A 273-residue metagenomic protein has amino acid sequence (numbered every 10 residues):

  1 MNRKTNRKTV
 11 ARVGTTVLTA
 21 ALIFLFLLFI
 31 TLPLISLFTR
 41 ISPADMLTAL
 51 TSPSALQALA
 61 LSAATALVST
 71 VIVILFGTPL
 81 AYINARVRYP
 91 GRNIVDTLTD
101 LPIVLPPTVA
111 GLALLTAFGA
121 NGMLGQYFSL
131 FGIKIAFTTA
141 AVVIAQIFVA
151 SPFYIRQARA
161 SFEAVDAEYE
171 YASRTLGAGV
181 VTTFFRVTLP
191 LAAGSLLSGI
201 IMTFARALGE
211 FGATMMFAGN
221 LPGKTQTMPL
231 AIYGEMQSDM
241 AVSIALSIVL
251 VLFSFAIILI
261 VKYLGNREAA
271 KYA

Functional and structural regions predicted by a protein language model:
N2-A20, L25, F29-L37, G91 (+3 more regions): C-terminal transmembrane helix and the adjacent membrane-cytosol boundary/short C-terminal tail of inner/organellar
R7-T15, M46-T48, L208, M215-I260 (+1 more regions): Interhelical loop and adjacent transmembrane-helix boundary motif in polytopic membrane transport permeases
V10, V68-T99, L112, T116 (+2 more regions): Transmembrane-helix boundary motif in ABC transporter permease subunits
V13-Q57, S62-A63, G212, F217-G223: Short membrane-interfacial helix/loop motifs at transmembrane-helix boundaries
A20-L22, L101, F148-A150, Y154-E168 (+1 more regions): Transmembrane alpha-helices
A44-L47, L56, R92, G111-I147 (+2 more regions): Membrane-interfacial helix termini and adjacent extracytoplasmic/periplasmic loops of multi-pass transporters
A60, A64-F76, L80, P106 (+7 more regions): Hydrophobic alpha-helical transmembrane segments of multipass integral membrane proteins, especially permease/channel
V104-G111: Transmembrane alpha-helices and adjacent helix-loop boundaries
